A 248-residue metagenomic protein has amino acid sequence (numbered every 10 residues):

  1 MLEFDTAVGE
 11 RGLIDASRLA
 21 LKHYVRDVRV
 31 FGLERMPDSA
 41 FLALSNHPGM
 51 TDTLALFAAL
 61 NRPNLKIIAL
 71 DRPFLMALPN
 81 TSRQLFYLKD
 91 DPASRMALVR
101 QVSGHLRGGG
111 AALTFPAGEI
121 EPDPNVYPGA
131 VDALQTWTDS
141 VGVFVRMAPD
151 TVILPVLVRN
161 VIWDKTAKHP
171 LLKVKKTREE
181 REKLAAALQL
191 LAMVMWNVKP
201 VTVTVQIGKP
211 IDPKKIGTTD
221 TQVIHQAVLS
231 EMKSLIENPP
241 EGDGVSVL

Functional and structural regions predicted by a protein language model:
M1-F41, T51-A55, R62-N64, D243: Membrane-anchoring hydrophobic helices of lipid-metabolizing enzymes
A40-A93: Catalytic core of membrane glycerolipid acyltransferases/transacylases, capturing the structured, soluble-facing
H47-T51, E119-E121, V161: Gly/Ser/Thr-rich loops at beta-strand to alpha-helix junctions that form or flank small-molecule/cofactor-binding
K66-A69, A111-F115, V152-L157: A structural signal for short, well-ordered beta-strand segments and their strand-loop junctions that often border
L98-G108: Short amphipathic alpha-helices and their capping/turn segments at secondary-structure boundaries
G108-P122: A structural motif
P122-G217: A cross-family acyltransferase "interaction/gating" segment
P213-L248: C-terminal/domain-terminus segments
